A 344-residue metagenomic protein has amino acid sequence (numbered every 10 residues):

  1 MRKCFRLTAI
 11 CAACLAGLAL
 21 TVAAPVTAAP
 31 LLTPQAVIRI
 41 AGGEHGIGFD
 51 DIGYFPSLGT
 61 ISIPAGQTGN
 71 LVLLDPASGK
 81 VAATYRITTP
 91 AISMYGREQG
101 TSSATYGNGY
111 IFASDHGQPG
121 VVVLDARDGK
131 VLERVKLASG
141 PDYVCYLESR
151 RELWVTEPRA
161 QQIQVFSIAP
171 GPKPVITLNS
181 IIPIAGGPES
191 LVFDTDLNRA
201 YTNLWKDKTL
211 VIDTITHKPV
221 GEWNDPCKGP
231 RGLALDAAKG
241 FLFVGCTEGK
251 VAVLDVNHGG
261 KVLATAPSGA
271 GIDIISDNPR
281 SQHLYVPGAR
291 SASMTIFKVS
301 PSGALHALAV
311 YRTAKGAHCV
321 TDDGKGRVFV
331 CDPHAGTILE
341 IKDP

Functional and structural regions predicted by a protein language model:
M1-F5: N-terminal secretory signal peptides that target proteins for export/translocation
L7-I10, Q161: Short amphipathic alpha-helical "recognition" segments used for binding
A9-V22: Bacterial N-terminal signal peptides
L20-P344: Predominantly soluble domains enriched in secretory-pathway, periplasmic, or organellar proteins
